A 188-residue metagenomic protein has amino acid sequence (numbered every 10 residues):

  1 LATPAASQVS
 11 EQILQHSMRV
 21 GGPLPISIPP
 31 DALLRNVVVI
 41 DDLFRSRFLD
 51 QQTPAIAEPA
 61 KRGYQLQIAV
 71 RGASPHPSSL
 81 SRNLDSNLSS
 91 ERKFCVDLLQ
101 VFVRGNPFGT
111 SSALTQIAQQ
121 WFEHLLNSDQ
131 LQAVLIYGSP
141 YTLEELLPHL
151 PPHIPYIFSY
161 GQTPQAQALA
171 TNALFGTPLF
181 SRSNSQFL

Functional and structural regions predicted by a protein language model:
L1-L188: Preference for extracellular/luminal or secreted protein segments
